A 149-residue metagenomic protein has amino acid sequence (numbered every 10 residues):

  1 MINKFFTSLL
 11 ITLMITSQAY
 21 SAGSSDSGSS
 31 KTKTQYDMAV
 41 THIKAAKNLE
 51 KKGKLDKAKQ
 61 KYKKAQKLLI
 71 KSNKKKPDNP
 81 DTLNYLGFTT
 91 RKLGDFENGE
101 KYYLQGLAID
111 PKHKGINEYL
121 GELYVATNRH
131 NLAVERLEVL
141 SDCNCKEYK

Functional and structural regions predicted by a protein language model:
K31, N79, H113, E147-Y148: Residue-level recognition of tetratricopeptide repeat
K67, K71-K74, L104-A108, S141-D142: Conserved structural position within tetratricopeptide repeats
A108, G121-Y148: TPR/TPR-like (Sel1-like) alpha-helical repeat modules
